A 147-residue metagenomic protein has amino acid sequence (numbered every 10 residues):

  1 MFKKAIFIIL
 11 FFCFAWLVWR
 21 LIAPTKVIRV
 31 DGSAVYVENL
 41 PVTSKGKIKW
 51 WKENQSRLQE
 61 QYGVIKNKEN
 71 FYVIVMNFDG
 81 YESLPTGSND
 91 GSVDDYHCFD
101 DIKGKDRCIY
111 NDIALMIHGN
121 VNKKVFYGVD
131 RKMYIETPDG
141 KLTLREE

Functional and structural regions predicted by a protein language model:
F2-A23: Hydrophobic membrane-insertion alpha-helices, especially the h-region of bacterial N-terminal signal peptides
I6-I9, N39-V42, I117: Alpha-helical interaction segments
F11-F14, K45-G46, N122, V129: Alpha-helical structural elements
A23-Y36: Alpha-helical transmembrane signal-anchor/signal-peptide segments
L40-I113: Mature extracytoplasmic domains of secretory-pathway proteins
A114-E147: C-terminal partner/receptor-binding element of secreted or periplasmic proteins
